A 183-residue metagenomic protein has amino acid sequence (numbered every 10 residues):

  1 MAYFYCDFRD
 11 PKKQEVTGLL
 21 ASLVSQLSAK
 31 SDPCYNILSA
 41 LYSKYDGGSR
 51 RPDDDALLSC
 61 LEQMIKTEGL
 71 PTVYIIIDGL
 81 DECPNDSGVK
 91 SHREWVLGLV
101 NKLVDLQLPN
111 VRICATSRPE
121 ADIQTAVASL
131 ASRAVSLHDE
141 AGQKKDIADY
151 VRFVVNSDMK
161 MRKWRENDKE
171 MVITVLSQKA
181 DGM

Functional and structural regions predicted by a protein language model:
M1-M183: Conserved NB-ARC/NACHT P-loop NTPase core of NLR-like innate immune receptors
